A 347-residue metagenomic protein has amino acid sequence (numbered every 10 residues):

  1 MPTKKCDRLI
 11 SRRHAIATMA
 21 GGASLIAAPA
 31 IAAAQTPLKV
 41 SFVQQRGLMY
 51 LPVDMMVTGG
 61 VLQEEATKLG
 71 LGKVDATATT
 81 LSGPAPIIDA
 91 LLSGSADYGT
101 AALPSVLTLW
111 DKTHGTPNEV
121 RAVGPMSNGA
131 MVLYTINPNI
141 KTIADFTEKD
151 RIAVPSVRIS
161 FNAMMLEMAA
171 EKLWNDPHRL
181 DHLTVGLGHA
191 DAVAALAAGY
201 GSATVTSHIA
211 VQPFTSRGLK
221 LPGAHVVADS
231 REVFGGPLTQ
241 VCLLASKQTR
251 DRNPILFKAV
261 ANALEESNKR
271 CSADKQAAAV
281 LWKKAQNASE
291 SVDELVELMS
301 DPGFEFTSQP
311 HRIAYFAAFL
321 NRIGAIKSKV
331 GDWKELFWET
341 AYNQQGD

Functional and structural regions predicted by a protein language model:
M1-I10, T18-S24: N-terminal secretory signal peptides
H14, M19, S95, Y200: Conserved functional loop/turn residues at catalytic and ligand-binding sites
A27-P29: N-terminal signal peptide c-region/cleavage motif recognized by signal peptidases
Q35-H178, H182-G186, S202, T206-Q212 (+1 more regions): Short, glycine-/small- and polar/acidic-enriched structural segments that line small-molecule recognition paths
A85, D89, S93, L107 (+10 more regions): Solvent-exposed, polar/charged alpha-helical surfaces in well-ordered, non-transmembrane soluble domains, broadly
R179, A190-K284: Pocket-lining segment of extracytoplasmic ligand-binding domains
R250-K327: Secondary-structure end/capping motifs
L320-D347: Conserved C-terminal helix/tail region of periplasmic/extracytoplasmic solute-binding proteins
